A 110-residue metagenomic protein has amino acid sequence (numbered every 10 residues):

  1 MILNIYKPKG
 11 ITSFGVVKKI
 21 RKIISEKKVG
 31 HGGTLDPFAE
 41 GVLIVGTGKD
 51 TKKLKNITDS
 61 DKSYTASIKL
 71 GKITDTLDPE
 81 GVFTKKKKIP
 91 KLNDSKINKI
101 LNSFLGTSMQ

Functional and structural regions predicted by a protein language model:
M1-Q110: Catalytic/RNA-binding core of pseudouridine synthases
